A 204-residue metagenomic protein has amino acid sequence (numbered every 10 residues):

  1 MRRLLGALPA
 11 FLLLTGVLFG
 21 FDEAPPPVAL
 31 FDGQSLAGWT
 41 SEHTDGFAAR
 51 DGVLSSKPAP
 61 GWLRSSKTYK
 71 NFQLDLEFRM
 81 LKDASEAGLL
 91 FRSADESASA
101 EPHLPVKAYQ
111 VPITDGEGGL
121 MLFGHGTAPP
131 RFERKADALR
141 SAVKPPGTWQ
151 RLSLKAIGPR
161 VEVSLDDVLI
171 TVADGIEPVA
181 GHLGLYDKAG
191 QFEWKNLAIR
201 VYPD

Functional and structural regions predicted by a protein language model:
M1-L4: Positively charged n-region of N-terminal signal peptides that target proteins for export
A7-V17: Bacterial N-terminal signal peptides
F21-D204: Carbohydrate-interacting regions of secretory-pathway proteins
